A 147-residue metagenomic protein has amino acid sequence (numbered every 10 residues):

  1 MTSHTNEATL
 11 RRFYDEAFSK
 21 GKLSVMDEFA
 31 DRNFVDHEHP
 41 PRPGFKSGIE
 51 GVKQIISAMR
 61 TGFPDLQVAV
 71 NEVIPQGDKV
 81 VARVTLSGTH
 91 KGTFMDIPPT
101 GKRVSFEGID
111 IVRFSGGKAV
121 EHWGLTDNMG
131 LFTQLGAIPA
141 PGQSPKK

Functional and structural regions predicted by a protein language model:
M1-K147: C-terminal and inter-domain tail/linker signature
